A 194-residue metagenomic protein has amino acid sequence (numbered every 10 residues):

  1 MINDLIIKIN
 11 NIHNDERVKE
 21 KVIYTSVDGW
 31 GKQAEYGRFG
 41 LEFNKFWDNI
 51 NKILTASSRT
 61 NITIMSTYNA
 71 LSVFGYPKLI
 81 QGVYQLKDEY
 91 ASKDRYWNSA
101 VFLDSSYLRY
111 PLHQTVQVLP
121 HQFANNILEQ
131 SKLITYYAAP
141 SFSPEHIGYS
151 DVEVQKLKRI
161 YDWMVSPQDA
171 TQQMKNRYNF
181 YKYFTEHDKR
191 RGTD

Functional and structural regions predicted by a protein language model:
M1-Y110: Radical SAM/AdoMet-radical enzyme domain recognition
D88-D194: C-terminal accessory regions of radical SAM enzymes
